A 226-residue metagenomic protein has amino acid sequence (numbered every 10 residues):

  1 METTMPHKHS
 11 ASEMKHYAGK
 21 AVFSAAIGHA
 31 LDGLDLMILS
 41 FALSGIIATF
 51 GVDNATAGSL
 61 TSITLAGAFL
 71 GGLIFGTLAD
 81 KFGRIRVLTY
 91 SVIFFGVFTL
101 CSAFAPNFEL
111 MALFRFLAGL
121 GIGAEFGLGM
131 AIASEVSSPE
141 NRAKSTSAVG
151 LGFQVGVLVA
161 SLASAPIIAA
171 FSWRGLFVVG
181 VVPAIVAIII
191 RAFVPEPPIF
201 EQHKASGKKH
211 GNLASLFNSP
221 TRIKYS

Functional and structural regions predicted by a protein language model:
M1-S226: Transmembrane-helix signature of 12-pass secondary carriers
